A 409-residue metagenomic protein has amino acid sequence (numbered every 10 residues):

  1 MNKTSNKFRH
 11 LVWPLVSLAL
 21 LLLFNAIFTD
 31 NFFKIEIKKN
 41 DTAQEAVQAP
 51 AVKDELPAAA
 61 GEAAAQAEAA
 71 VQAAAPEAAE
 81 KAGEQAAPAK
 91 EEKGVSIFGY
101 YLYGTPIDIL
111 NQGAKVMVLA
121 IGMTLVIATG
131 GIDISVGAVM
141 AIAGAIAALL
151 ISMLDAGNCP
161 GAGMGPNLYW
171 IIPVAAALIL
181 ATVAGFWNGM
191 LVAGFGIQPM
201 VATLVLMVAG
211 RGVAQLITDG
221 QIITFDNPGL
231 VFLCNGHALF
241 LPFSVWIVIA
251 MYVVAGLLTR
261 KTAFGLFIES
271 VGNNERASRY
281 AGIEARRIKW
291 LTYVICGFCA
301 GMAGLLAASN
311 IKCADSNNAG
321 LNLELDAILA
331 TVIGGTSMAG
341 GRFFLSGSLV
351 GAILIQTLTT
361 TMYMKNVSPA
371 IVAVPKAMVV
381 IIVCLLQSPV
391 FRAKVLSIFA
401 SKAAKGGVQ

Functional and structural regions predicted by a protein language model:
M1-Q48, Y280, E284-R287, T361-Q409: Cytosolic-side transmembrane-helix boundaries in multi-pass membrane proteins
M1-V118, A156-W170, V408: Membrane-interfacial amphipathic/re-entrant helices at transmembrane-helix boundaries
N25, Y100-L154, L191-I197, G335-L345 (+1 more regions): Single transmembrane alpha-helix segments in multi-pass membrane proteins
K34-T42, F98-Q112, A214-I217, H237-L241 (+4 more regions): Inter-helical junctions in multi-pass inner-membrane proteins, predominant in energy-converting antiporter-like
I35, Q48-A51, E55, A59 (+9 more regions): Transmembrane helix-bundle core of multi-pass membrane transporters and related energy-transducing complexes
G157-L206, G351: Alpha-helical transmembrane segments within multi-pass membrane transporters and channels
V253-V294: Membrane-helix/interface signature in polytopic inner-membrane proteins
A300, I311, D315-A377: Transmembrane alpha-helical segments in multi-pass inner-membrane proteins
